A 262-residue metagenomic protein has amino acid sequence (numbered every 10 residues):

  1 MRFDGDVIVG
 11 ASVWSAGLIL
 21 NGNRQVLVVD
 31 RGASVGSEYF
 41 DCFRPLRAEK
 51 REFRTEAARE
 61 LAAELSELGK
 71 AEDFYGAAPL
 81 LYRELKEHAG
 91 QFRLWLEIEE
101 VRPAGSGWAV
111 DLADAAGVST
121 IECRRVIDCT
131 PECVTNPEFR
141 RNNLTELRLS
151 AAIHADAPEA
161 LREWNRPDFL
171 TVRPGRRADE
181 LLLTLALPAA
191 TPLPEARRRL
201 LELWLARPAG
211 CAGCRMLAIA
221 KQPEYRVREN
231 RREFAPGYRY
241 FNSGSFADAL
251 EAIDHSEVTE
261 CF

Functional and structural regions predicted by a protein language model:
R2-V28, G32, A252, S256: N-terminal Rossmann-like FAD-binding beta1-loop-alpha1 element of flavoenzymes
F3-G5, N23-Q25, H88-G90, C123 (+1 more regions): Loop/turn elements at helix/coil->beta-strand transitions in domains of secreted/extracellular proteins
D4-G10, I127-D128, Y240-F241: Short hydrophobic beta-strand segments
R24, D30-E100, E138: Conserved N-terminal/central alpha/beta ligand/cofactor-binding core
K50, R54, A58, K70-A78 (+3 more regions): Generic structural signal for well-ordered, non-membrane alpha-helical segments in soluble metabolic enzymes
E97-C214: Predominantly flavin-linked oxidoreductase catalytic cores and closely associated redox partners
A206-R231: Catalytic cores of enzyme domains
Q222-F262: C-terminal catalytic lobe of FAD-dependent flavoproteins
